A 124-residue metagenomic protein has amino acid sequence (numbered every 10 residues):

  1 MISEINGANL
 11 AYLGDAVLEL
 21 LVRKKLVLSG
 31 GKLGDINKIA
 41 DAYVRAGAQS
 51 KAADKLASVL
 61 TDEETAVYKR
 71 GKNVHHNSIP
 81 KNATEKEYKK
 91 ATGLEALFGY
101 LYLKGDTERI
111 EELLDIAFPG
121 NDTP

Functional and structural regions predicted by a protein language model:
M1-P124: Double-stranded RNA-binding/processing signature
